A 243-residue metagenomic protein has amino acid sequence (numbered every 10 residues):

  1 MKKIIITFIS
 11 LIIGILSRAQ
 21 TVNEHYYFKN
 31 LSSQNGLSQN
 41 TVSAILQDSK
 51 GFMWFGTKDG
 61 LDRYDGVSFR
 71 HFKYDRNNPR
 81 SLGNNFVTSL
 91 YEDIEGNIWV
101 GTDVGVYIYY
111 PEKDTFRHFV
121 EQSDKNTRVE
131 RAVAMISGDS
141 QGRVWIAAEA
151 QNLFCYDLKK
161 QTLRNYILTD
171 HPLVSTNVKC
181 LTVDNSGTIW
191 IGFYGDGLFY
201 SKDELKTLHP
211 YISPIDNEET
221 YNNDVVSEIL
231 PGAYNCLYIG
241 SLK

Functional and structural regions predicted by a protein language model:
M1-K243: Carboxylate-rich, polar loop motifs that coordinate divalent cations or form catalytic acidic clusters
